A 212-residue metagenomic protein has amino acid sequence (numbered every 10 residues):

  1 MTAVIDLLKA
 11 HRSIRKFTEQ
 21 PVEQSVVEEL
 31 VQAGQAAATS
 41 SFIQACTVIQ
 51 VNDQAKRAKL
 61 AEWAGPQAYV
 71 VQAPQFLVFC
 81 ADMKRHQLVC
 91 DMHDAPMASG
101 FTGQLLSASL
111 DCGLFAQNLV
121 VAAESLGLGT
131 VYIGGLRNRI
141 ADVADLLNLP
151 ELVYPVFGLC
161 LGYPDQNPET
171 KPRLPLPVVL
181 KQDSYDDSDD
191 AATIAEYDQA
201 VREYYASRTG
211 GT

Functional and structural regions predicted by a protein language model:
M1-T212: Acidic, surface-exposed loops and disordered segments
